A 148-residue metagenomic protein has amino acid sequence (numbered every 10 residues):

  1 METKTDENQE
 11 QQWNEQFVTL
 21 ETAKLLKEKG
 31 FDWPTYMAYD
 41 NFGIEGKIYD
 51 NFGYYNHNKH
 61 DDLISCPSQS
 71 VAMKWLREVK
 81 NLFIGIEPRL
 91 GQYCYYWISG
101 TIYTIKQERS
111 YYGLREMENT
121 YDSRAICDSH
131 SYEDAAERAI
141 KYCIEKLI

Functional and structural regions predicted by a protein language model:
M1-I148: Glycine-rich anion-binding surface patch
